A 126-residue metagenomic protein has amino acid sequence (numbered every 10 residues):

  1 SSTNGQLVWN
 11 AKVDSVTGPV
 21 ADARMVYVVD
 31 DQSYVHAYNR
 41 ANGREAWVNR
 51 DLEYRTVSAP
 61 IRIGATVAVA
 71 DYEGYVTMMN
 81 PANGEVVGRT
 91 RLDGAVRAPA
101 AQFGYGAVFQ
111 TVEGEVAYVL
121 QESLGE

Functional and structural regions predicted by a protein language model:
S1-N4, N39-N42, N80-G84, Q121-L124: Short loop/turn segments that connect beta-strands within beta-propeller blades
G5, Y27-V28, E45-A46, T66-A68 (+1 more regions): Short, functional N-terminal and low-complexity linear motifs
Q6-A11, R44-D51, V86-L92, E122-E126: Aromatic (tryptophan-biased) beta-strands that constitute blades/sheets of beta-rich domains
A11-H36, N49, E53-T77, V96-Q121: Repeat-blade elements of multi-bladed beta-propeller folds
M79-A101: Short cationic/low-complexity microdomains
